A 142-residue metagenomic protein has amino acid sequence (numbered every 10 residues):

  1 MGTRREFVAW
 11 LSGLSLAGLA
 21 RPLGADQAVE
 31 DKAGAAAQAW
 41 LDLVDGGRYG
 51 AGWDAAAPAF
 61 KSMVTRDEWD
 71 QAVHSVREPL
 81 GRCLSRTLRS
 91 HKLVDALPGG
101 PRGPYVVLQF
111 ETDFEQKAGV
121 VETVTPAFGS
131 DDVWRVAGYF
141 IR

Functional and structural regions predicted by a protein language model:
G2-T3, A9-L14, L19-R48: Short, low-complexity N-terminal intrinsically disordered segments enriched in polar/charged residues
L14-S15, A59, V76, V133: Generic hydrophobic alpha-helical segments
G34-A36, G50-G103: Short solvent-exposed beta->alpha transition segments
V44, E78, G129-D131: Structural motif
H91-R142: Exposed beta-sheet edge and beta->alpha loop/turn motif
